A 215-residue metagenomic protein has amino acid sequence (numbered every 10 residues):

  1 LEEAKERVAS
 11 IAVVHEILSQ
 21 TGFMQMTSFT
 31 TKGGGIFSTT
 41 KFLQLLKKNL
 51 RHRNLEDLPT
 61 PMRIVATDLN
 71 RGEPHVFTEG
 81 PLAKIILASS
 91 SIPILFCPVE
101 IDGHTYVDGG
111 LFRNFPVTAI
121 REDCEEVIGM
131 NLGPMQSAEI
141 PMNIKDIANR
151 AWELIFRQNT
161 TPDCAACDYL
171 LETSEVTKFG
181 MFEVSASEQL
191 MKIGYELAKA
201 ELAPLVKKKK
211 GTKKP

Functional and structural regions predicted by a protein language model:
L1-P215: Patatin-like phospholipase
